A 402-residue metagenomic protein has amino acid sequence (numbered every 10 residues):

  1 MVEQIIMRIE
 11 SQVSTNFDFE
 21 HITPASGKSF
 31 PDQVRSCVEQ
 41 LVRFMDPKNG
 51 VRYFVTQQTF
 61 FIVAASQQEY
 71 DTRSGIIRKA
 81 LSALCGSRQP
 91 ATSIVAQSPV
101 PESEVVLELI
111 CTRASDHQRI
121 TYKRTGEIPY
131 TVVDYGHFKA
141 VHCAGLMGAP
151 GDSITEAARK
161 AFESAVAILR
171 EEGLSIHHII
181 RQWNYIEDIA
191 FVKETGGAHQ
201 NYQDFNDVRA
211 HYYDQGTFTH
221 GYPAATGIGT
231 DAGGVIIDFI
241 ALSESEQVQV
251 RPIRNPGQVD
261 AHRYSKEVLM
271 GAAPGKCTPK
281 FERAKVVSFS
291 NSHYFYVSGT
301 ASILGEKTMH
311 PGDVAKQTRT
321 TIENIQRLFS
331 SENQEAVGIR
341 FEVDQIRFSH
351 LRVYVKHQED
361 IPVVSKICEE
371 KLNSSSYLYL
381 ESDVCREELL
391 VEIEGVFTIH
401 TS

Functional and structural regions predicted by a protein language model:
M1-Y185, I189-S402: N-terminal presequence-like segments and the immediate start of the first folded domain
